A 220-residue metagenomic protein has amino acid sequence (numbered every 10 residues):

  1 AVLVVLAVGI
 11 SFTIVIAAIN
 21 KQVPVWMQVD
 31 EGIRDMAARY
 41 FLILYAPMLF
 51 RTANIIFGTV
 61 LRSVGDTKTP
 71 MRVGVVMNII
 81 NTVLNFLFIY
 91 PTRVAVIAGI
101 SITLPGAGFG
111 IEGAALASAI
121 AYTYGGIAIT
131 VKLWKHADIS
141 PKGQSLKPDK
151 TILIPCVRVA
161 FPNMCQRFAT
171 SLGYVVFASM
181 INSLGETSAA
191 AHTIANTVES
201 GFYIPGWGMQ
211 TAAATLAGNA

Functional and structural regions predicted by a protein language model:
A1-I14, R51-P70, H192-A220: Small-residue-rich hydrophobic transmembrane alpha-helices
A1-V15, I19, A38-F41, L153 (+1 more regions): Interfacial transmembrane-helix starts/ends
A18-I19, E31-N54, V198-S200: Alpha-helical transmembrane segments of multi-pass membrane proteins
Q22-L44, T151, L184-A191: Interfacial segments at transmembrane-helix termini and the short loops linking adjacent helices
I43-R62, P70-N81, A114-T130, W207-Q210: Short runs within selected transmembrane alpha-helices of multi-pass transporters and secretion channels
L44-R51, I154-N219: Transmembrane helix-bundle signature of multi-pass secondary active exporters and lipid flippases
N78-G126: Membrane-interface helix-loop junctions in multi-pass transport and translocation proteins
I102, S118, T130-T170: Interhelical loop/hinge segments that connect adjacent transmembrane helices in multipass membrane
